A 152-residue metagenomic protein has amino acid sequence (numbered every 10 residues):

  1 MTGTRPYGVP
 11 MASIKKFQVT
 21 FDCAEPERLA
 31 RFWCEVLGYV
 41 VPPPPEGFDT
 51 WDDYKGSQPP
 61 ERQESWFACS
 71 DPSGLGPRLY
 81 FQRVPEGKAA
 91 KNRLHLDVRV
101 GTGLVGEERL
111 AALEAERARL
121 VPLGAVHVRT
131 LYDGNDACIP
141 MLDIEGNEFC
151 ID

Functional and structural regions predicted by a protein language model:
G3-F21, P43, D53-R62, F67-K88 (+2 more regions): Vicinal oxygen chelate
A12, A24-C34: Hydrophobic ligand-binding cavity/cleft-lining segments
F21-D22, E108: Residues that cap or flank secondary-structure elements
C23, C34, L104, F149-C150: Functionally engaged cysteine thiol sites
R28-A30, L104-A112: Short, conserved charged micro-motifs
A30, L37-P44: Gly/Pro/Ser/Thr-rich low-complexity, intrinsically disordered segments predominantly at protein N-termini
